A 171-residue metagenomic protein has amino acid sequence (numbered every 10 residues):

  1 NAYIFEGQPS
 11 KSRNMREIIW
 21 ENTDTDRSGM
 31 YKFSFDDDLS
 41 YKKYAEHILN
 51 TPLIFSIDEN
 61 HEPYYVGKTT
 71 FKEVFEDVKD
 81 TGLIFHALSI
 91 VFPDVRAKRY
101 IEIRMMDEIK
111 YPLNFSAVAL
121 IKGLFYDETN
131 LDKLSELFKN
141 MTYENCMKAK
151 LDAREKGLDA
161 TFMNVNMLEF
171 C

Functional and structural regions predicted by a protein language model:
N1-R96: Loop-rich catalytic cores of soluble enzymes, especially ATP-dependent carboxylate-amine ligases and other
K11, K32, K42-K43, K68 (+9 more regions): Context-gated lysine
V78-I121: Helix-loop elements that line ligand-binding/catalytic pockets
R104-C171: Substrate-recognition/cap regions that form aromatic- and gly/pro-loop-enriched pockets for small-molecule ligands
